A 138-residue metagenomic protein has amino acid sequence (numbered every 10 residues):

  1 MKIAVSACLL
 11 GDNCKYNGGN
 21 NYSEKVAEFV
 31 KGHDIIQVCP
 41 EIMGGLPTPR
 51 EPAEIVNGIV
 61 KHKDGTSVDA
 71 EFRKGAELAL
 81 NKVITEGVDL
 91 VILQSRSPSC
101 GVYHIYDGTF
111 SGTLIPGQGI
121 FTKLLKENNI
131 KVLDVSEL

Functional and structural regions predicted by a protein language model:
M1-A4: Extreme N-terminal starter segment of soluble prokaryotic enzymes
C8, Q94-S97, E137: Short, well-ordered beta-to-alpha junction loops that form the rim of enzyme active sites and present histidine/acidic
G11-G18: Short N-terminal binding/cap micro-motifs at the start of the first secondary-structure element
N21-K61: Short, surface-exposed acidic-centric catalytic microdomains
Y22-I36, G75-L90: Short amphipathic alpha-helices and their capping/turn segments at secondary-structure boundaries
M43, A53-I55, I59-L78, K82 (+1 more regions): Divalent-metal-activated hydrolytic enzyme cores
G87-I92, C100, I115, I120: Short, compact, well-ordered microdomains
Q94-I105, T109: Internal, conserved structured core segments that host functional sites
